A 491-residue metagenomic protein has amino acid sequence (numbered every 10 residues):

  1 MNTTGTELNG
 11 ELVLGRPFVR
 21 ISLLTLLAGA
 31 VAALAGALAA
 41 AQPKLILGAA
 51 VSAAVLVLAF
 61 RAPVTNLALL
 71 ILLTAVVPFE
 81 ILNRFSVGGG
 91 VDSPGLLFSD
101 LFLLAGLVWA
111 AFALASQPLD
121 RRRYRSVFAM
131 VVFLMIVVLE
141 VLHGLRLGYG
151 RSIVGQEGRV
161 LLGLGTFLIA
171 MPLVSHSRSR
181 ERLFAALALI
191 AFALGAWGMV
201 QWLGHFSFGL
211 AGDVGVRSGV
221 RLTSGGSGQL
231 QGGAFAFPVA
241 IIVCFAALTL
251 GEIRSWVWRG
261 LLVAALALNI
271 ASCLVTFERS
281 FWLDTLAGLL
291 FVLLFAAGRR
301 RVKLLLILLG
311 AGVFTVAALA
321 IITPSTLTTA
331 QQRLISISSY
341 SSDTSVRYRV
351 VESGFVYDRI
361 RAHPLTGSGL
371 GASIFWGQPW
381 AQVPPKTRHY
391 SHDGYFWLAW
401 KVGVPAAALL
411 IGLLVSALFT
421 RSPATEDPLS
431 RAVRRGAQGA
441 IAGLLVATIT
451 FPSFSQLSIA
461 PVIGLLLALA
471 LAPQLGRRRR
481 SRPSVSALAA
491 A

Functional and structural regions predicted by a protein language model:
N2, A196, W202-H205, A267-C273 (+4 more regions): A membrane-periplasm/extracellular boundary helix in multi-pass inner-membrane enzymes that assemble envelope glycans
N2-T4, P17-A33, S52, L134-H143 (+6 more regions): Alpha-helical transmembrane segments of multi-pass inner-membrane proteins
V19-A113, L139-H143, L444: N-terminal signal-anchor transmembrane segment
A32, C244-A247, T285-L290, L413-S416 (+1 more regions): Transmembrane alpha-helices of multi-pass inner-membrane enzymes
N66-L69, L119-I136, G158, I169-M199: Interfacial loop-to-transmembrane-helix boundary motif in multi-pass membrane proteins
G95-G106, F128-V138, Y149-P172, A191: Aromatic-anchored transmembrane helix interface
F208, S338-G354, D358-V402, R421-T425: Long extracytoplasmic/lumenal interhelical loops at the membrane interface of multi-pass membrane proteins
K401-L445: Hydrophobic transmembrane alpha-helices and their immediate junctions
